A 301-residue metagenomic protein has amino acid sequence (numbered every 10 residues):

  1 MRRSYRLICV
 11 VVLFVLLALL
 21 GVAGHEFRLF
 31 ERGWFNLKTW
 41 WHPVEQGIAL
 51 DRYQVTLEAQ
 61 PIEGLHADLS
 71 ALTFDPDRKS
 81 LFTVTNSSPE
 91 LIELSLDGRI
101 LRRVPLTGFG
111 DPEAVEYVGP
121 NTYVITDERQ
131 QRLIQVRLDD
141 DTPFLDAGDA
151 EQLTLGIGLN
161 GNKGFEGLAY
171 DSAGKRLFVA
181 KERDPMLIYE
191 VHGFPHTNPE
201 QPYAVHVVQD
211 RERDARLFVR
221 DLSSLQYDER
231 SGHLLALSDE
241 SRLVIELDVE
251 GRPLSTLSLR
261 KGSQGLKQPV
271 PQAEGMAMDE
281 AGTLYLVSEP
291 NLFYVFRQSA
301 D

Functional and structural regions predicted by a protein language model:
R2-D301: Sequence/structural signature of beta-propeller domains
